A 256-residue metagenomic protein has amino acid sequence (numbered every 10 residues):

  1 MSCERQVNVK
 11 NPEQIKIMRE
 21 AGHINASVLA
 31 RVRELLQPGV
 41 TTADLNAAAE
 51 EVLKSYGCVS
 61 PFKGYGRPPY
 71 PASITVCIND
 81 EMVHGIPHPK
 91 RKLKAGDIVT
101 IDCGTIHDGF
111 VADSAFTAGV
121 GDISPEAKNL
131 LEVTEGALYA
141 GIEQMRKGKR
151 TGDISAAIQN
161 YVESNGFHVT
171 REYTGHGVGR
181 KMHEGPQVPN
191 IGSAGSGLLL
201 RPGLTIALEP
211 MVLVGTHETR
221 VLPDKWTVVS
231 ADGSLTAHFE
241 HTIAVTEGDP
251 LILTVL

Functional and structural regions predicted by a protein language model:
M1-L256: Active-site neighborhoods and metal-handling regions in enzymes and metal-associated proteins
